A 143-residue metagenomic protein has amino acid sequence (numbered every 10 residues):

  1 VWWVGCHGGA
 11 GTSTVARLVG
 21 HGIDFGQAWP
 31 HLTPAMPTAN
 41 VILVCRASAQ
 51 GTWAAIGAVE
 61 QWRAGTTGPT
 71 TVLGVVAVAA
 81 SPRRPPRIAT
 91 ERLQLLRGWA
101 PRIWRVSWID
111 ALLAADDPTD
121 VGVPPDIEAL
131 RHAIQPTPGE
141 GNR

Functional and structural regions predicted by a protein language model:
V1-H21: Glycine-rich phosphate-binding P-loop
V4-G8, W29, C45-S48, V78-S81 (+1 more regions): Structural motif
G11-T12, G51-A54, V123-D126: Phosphate/oxyanion-binding active-site loops and adjacent basic polyanion-contact surfaces
Q27-A47, W62-T70, G74: Inter-motif core of Ras-like GTPase G domains
A39-A55, S81-P86: Conserved Switch II/interswitch segment of TRAFAC-class P-loop GTPases
I56-A100: Conserved C-terminal guanine-recognition region of P-loop GTPase G domains, centered on the G4
T90-T119: Beta-strand-loop-alpha "switch" segments that mediate conformational coupling across diverse proteins
A111-R143: A cross-taxonomic marker for long C-terminal extensions/tails that follow the last structured domain
